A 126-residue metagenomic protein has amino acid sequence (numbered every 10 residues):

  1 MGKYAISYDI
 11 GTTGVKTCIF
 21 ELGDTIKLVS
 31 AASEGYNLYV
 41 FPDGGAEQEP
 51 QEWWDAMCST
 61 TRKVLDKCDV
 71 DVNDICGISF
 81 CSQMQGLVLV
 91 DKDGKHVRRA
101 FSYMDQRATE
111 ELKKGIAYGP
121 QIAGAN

Functional and structural regions predicted by a protein language model:
A5, I10-P50, K95-Y103: Short glycine-rich, Thr/Ser-proximal phosphate-binding strand/loop in the N-terminal lobe of ATP-dependent enzymes
P42-G45, S59-N126: Glycine-rich phosphate-binding/catalytic subdomain of phosphoryl-transfer and nucleotide/sugar-phosphate-processing
W53: Nucleotide-sugar donor-binding/catalytic module of glycosyltransferases that assemble extracellular/cell-envelope
